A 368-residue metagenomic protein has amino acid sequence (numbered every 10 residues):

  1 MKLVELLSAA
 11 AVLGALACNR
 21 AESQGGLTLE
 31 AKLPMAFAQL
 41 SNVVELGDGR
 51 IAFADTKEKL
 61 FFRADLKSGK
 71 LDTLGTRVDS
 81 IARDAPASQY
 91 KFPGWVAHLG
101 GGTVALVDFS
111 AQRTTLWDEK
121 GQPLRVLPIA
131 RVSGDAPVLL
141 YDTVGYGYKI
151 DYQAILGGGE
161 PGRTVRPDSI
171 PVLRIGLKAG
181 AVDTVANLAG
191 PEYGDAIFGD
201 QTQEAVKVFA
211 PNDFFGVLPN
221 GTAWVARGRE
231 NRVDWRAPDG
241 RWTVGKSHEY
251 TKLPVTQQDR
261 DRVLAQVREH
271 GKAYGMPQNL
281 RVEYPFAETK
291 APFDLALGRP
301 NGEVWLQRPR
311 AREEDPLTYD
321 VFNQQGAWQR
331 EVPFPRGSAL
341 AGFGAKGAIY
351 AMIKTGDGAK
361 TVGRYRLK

Functional and structural regions predicted by a protein language model:
M1-L7: Bacterial N-terminal signal peptides that target proteins for export
L7-A15: Bacterial N-terminal signal peptides
C18-K368: Eukaryotic scaffold repeat domains enriched in small/polar residues
